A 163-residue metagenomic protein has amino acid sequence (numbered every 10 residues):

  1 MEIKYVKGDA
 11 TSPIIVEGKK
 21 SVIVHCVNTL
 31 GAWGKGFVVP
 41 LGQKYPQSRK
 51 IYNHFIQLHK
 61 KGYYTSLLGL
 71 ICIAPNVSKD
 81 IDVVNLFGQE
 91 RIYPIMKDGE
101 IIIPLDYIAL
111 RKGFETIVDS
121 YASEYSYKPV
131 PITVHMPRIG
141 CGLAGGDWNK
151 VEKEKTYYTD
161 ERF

Functional and structural regions predicted by a protein language model:
M1-F163: Macrodomain-like recognition of ADP-ribose-binding/processing modules
